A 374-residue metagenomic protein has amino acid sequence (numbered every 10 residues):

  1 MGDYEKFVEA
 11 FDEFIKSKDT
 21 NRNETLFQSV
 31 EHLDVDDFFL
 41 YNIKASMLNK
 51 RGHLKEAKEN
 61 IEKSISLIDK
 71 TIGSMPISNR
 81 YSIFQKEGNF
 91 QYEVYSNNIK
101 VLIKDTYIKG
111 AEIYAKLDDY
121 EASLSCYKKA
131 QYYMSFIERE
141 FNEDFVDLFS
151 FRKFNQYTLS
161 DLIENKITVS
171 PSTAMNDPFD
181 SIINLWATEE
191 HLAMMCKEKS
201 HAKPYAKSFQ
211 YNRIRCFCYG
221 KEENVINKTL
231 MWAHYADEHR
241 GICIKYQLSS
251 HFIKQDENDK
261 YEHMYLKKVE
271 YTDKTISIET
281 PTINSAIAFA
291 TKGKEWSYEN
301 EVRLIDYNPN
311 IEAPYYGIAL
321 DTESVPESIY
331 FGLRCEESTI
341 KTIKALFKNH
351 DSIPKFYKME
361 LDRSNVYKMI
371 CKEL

Functional and structural regions predicted by a protein language model:
G2, D36, N79, Y95-L102: Structural signature of alpha-solenoid helical repeat junctions
V8-E9, I43, K86, L102 (+1 more regions): "A position-specific structural signal for the A-helix of alpha-solenoid helical repeats
I43, K50, K109-E112, K116-L374: Partner-binding and oligomerization surfaces adjacent to conserved cores of proteins that assemble macromolecular
